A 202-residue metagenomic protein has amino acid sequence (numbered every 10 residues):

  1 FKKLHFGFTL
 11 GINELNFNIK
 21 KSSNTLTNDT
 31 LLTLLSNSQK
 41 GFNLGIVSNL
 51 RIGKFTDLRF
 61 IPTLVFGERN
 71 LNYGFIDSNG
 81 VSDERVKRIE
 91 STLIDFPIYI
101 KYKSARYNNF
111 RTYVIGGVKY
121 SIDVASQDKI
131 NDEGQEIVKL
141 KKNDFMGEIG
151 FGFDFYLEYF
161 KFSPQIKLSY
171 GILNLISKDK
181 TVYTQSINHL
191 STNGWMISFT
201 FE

Functional and structural regions predicted by a protein language model:
F1-G41, E202: Short glycine/proline- and aromatic-enriched beta-strand/turn motifs that initiate or cap beta-hairpins
K2-L4, S38-F42, E90-F96, F110 (+2 more regions): Residues that define the transmembrane beta-barrel architecture of outer-membrane proteins
L4, I12-N18, V47-Q127, S198: Gram-negative (and chloroplast) outer-membrane scaffold detector with strong preference for beta-barrel transmembrane
H5, T9, Q39, N43 (+3 more regions): Short glycine/serine/threonine-biased micro-segments
K20-S36, G67-S91, V124-K141, I176-N188: Flexible, solvent-exposed loop segments that connect beta-strands
Y113-Y156: Ampipathic, surface-exposed secondary-structure segments
K139-E202: Predominantly the C-terminal beta-signal and adjacent terminal strand-loop region of outer-membrane beta-barrel
